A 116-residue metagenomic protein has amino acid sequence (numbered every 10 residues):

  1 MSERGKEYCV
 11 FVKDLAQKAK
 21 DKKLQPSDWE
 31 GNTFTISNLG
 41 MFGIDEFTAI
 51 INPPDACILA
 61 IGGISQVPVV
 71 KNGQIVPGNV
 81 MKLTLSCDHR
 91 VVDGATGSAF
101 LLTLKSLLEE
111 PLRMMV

Functional and structural regions predicted by a protein language model:
M1-V116: C-terminal catalytic/motor cores of large multi-domain enzyme assemblies
